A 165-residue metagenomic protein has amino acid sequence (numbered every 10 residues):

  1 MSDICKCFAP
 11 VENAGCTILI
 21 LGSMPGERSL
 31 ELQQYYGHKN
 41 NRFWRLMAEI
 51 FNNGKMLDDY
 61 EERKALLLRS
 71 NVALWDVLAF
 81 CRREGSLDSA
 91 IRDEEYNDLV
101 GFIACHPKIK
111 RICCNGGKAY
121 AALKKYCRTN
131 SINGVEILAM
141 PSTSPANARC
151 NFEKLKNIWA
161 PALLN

Functional and structural regions predicted by a protein language model:
M1-N13, E49-D59, K64, W75-D76 (+3 more regions): S-adenosyl-L-methionine
S2-T17, H38-K39, S86-V100, K124-N165: C-terminal capping/extension of enzyme domains
T17-S23: Short, hydrophobic/glycine-enriched beta-strand segments
M24-R28, R42, A79-R82, G117-Y120 (+1 more regions): Short, solvent-exposed loop/turn segments at secondary-structure junctions
R28-A90: Short, surface-exposed acidic-centric catalytic microdomains
K64-R69, K118-K125: A general structural signal for short secondary-structure boundary/capping elements
R69-K118: Internal catalytic-core helix/loop-beta-alpha segment that presents or stabilizes conserved functional determinants
